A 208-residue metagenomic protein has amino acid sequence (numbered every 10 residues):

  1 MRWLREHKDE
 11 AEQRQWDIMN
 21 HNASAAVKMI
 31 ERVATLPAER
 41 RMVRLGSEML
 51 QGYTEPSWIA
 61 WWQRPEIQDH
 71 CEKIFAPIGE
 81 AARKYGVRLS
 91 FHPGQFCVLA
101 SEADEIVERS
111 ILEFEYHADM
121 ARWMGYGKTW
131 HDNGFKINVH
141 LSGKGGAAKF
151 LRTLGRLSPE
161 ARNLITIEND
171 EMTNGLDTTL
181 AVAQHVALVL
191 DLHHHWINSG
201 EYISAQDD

Functional and structural regions predicted by a protein language model:
M1-R88, C97-I111, D119, M124-K128 (+4 more regions): Alpha/beta catalytic barrel-like cores
A38, D132, Q184: Structured loop/turn residues at beta-strand edges in well-structured enzyme cores
L89-C97, L190-H193: Histidine-centered catalytic micro-motifs
P93-Q95, L99, M124-G143: Active-site groove signature of glycoside hydrolases
L141-G143, A147-D208: Acidic/histidine-rich catalytic cores of soluble enzymes
